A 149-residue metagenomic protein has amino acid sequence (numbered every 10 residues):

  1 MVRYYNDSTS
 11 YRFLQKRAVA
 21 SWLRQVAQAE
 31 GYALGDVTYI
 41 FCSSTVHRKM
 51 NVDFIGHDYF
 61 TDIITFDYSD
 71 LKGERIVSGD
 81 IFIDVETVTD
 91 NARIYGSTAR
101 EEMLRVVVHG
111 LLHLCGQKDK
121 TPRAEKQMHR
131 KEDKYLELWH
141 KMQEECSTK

Functional and structural regions predicted by a protein language model:
M1-L104, L114-K149: An acidic/histidine-cluster motif and surrounding catalytic segment that typifies divalent-metal-assisted enzyme active
